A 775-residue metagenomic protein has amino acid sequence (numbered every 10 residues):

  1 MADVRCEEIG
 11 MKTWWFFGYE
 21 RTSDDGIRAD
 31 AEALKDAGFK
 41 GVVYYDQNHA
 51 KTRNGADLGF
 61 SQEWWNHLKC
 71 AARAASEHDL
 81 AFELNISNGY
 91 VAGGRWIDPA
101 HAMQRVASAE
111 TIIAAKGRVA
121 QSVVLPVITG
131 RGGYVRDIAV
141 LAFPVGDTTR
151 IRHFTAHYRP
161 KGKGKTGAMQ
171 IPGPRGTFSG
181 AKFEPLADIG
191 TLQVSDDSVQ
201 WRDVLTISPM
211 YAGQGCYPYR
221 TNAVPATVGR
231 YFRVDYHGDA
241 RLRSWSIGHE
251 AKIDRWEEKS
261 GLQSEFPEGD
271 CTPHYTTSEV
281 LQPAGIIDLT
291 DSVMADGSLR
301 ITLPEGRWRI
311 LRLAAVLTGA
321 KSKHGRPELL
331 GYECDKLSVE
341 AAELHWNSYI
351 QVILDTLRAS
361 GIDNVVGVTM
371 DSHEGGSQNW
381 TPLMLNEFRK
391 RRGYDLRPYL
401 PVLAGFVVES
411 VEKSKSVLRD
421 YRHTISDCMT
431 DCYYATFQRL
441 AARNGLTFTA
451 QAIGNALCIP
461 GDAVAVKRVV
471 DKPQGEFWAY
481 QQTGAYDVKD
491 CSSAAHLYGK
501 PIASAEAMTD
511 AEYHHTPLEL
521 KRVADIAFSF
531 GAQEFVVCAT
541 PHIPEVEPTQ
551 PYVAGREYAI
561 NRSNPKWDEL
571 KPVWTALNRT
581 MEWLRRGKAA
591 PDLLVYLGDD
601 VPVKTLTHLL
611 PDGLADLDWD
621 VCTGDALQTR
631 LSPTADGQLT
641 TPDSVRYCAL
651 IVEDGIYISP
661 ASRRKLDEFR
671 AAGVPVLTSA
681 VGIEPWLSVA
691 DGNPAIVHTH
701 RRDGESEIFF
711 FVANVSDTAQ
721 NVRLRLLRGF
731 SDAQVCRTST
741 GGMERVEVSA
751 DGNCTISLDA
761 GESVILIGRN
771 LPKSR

Functional and structural regions predicted by a protein language model:
M1-A33, A37-G41: Mature N-terminal segment immediately following signal peptide/propeptide cleavage in secreted/periplasmic
I9-G10, S23-R28, G41-V42, T52 (+14 more regions): Carbohydrate-binding surfaces of carbohydrate-active enzymes
V124-V145, E268-M294: Extended, Lys/Arg-enriched charged tracts that mediate electrostatic binding to polyanionic substrates
A156, F178-F183, G238-E279: Exposed low-complexity, polar/acidic, P/S/T/G-rich flexible segments that act as propeptides, protease-susceptible
A156-T166, M210-C216, A690: Extracellular beta-rich ligand/substrate-recognition surface
R202-P225: Extracellular carbohydrate recognition and processing domains and analogous Trp-centered ligand-binding platforms
L303-S338, A463-Q481: Aromatic- and acid-rich polysaccharide-binding/catalytic face of secreted or lumenal carbohydrate-active enzymes
